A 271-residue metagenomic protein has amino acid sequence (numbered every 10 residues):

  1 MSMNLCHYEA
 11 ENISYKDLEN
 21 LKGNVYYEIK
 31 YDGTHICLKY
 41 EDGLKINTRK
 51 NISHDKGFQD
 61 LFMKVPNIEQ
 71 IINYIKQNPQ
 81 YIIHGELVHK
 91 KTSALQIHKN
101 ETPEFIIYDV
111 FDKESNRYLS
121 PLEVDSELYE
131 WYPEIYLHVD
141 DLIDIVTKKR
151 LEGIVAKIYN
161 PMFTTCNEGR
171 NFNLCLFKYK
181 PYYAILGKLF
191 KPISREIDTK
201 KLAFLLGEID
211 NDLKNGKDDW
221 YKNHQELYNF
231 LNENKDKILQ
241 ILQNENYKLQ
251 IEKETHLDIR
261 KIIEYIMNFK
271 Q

Functional and structural regions predicted by a protein language model:
M1-Q271: Core nucleotide-handling region used for phosphoryl-transfer chemistry
